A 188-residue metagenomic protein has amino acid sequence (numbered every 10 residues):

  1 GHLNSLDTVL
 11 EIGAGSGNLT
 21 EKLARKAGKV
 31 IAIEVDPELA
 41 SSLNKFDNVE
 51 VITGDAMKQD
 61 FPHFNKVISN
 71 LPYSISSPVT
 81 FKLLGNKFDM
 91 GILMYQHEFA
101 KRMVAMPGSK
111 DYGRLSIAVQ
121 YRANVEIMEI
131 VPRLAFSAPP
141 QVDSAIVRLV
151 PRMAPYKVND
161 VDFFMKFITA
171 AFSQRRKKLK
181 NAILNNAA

Functional and structural regions predicted by a protein language model:
G1-K166: Catalytic cores of RNA-modifying enzymes
R176: Arg/Lys-rich, often Gly-containing low-complexity segments of ribosomal proteins
N185-A188: Short, intrinsically disordered, charge-balanced linker/junction segments flanking boundaries in proteins
